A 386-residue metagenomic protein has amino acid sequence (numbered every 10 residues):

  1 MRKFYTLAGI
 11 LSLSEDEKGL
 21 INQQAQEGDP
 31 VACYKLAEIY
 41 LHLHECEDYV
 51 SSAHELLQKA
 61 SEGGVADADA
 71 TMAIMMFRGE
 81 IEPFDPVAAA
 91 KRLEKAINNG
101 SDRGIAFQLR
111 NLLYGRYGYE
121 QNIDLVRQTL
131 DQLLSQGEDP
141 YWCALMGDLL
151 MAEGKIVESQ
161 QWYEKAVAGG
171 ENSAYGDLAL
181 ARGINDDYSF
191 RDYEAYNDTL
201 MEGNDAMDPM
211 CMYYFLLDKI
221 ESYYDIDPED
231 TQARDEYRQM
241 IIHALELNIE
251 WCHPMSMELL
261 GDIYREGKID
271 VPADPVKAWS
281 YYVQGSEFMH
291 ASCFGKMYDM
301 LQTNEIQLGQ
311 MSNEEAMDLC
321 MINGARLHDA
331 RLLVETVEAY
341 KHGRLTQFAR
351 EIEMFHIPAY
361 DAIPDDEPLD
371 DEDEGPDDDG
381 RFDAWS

Functional and structural regions predicted by a protein language model:
E27-D29, H42-H44, G63-A66, R78-E80 (+14 more regions): Short helix-capping/linker turns of helical repeat alpha-solenoids
K35-H42, T71-R78, Q108-Y114, D148-A152 (+5 more regions): Hydrophobic face of amphipathic alpha-helices that form TPR/SEL1-like repeat modules and related alpha-solenoid
E164-A168, D198, V276-E287, M311-D329: TPR/TPR-like (Sel1-like) alpha-helical repeat modules
M311, C320-S386: Terminal, low-structured helical/coil segments at or just beyond the last alpha-helical repeat
